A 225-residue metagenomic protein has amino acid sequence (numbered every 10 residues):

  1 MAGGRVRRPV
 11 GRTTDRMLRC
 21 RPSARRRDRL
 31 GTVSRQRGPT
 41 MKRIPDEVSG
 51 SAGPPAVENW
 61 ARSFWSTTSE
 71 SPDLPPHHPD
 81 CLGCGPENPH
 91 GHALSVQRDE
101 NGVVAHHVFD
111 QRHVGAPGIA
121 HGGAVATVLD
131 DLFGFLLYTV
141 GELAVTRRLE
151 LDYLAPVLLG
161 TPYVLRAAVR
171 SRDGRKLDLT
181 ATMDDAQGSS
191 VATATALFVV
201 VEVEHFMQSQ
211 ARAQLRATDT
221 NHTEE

Functional and structural regions predicted by a protein language model:
A2-G11: Extreme N-terminal basic, low-complexity initiation segments that serve as generic localization/processing leaders
T13, P22, R29-P72, V157-L159 (+1 more regions): HotDog/MaoC-like acyl-thioester-processing domains
R43, L132-V164, V169: Hydrophobic beta-strand-centered segment that forms part of the acyl-chain substrate-binding groove
P76-A120: Catalytic strand-loop segment that frames the active site of acyl-thioester-processing enzymes
H77, H90-H92, N101-A105, V145-L149 (+3 more regions): A generic structural signal for short beta-strands and their flanking turns/coil linkers
Q97, G102, I119-L143: Active-site helix/loop of acyl-thioester processing domains in fatty-acid/polyketide metabolism, spanning hotdog-fold
H106-V108, E150-D152, R166-A168, T182 (+1 more regions): Residue-level recognition of well-ordered beta-strand positions that form the cores of beta-sheet-rich folds across
